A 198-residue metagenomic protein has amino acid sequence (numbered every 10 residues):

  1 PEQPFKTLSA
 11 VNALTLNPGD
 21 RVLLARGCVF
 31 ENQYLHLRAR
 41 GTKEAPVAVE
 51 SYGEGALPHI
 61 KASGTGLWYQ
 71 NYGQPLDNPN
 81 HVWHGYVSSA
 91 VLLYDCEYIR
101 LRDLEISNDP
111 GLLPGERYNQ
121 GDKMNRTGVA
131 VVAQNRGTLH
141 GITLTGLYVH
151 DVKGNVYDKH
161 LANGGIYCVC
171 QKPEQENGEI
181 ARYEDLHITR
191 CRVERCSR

Functional and structural regions predicted by a protein language model:
P1-A25, V29-E31: Acidic Gly/Asp/Thr-rich repetitive segments characteristic of extracellular carbohydrate-active and adhesion proteins
E2-F5, D95, T138: Soluble non-cytosolic domains of exported or imported proteins
V11-N12, H36-R40: Short linear motifs in intrinsically disordered
T15-N17, R40-K43, G53, R136-T138: Extracellular/periplasmic catalytic domains that process cell-envelope and extracellular macromolecules
D20, Q33, A45-V47, S89 (+5 more regions): The right-handed parallel beta-helix/beta-solenoid scaffold, focusing on the short coil/turn and N-cap positions
L23-F30, R38-Y118, D151-Y157: Right-handed parallel beta-helix/beta-spiral solenoid domain characteristic of secreted/periplasmic
Y34-L37, L67-L92, G115-N135, Y157-Y183 (+1 more regions): Extracellular beta-strand/beta-solenoid scaffold signature
P46, E50-G55, E97-N108, G137-K153 (+1 more regions): Right-handed parallel beta-helix
